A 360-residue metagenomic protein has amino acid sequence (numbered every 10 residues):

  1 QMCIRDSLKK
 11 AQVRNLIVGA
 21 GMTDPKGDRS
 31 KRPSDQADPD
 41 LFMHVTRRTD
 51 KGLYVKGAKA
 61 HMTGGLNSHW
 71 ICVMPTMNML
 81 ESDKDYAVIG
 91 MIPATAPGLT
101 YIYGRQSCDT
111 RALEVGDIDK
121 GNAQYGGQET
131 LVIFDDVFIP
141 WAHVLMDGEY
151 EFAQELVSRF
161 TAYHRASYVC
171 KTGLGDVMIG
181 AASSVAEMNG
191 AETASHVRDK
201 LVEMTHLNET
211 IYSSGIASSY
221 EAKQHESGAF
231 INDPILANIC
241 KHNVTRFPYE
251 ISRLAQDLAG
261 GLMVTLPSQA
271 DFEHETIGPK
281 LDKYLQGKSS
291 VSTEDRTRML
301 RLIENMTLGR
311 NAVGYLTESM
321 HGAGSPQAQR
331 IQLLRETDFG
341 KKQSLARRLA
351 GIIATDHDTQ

Functional and structural regions predicted by a protein language model:
M2-I4: Short, small-residue-biased leader/transition segments that mark boundaries at the very start of proteins
L8, V202-T205, K241, T245-P248: Generic structural concept
A20, P25-C170, L334-T359: FAD-binding core of flavoproteins
T23, E187, S213-Y220, Y249-Q256 (+1 more regions): Charged/polar positions within long, soluble alpha-helices
S167-Q224: Extended amphipathic alpha-helical segments enriched in small hydrophobics
R198-V202, I231-N238: Short, charged, amphipathic alpha-helical segments
I235, I239-Q360: Alpha-helix capping/hinge segments and adjacent helical runs
